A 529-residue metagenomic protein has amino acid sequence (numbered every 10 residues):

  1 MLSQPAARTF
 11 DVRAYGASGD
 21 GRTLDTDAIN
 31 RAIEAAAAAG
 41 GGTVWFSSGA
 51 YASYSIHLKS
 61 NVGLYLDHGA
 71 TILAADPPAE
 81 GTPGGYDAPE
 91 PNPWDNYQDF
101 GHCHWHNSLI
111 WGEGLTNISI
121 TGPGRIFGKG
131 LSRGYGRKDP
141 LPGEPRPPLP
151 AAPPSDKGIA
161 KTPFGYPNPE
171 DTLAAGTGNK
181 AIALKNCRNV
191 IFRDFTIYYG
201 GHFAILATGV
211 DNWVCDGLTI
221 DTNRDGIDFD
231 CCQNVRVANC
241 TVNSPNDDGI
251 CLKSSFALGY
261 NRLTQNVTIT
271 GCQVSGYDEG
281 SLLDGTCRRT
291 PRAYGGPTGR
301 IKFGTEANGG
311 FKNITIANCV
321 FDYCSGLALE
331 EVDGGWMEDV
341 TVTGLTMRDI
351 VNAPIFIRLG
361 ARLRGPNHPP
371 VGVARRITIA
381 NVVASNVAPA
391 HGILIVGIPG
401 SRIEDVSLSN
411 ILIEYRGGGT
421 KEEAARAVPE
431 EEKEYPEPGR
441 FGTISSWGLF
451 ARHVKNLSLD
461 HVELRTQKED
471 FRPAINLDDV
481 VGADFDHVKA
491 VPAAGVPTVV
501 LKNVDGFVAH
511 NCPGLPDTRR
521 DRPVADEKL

Functional and structural regions predicted by a protein language model:
M1-L529: Extracellular/periplasmic carbohydrate-active domains that bind, remodel, or depolymerize complex polysaccharides
